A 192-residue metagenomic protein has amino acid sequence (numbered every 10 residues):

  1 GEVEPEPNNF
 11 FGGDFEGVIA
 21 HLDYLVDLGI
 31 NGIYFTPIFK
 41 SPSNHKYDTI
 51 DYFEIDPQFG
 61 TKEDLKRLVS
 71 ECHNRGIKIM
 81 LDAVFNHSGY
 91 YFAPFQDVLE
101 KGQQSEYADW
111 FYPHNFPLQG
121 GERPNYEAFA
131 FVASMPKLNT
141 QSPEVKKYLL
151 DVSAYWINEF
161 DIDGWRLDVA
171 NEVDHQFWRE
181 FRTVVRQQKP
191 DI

Functional and structural regions predicted by a protein language model:
G1-G13, G89-W165, V169-I192: Alpha-amylase-like alpha-glycosidases and glucanotransferases acting on alpha-linked glucans and related
G1-K78, N86-S88, A93-D97, K147: N-terminal structural segment of carbohydrate-active enzymes
G60-D64, L81, E106-F111: Short, surface-exposed, polar/charged, turn-prone segments marking secondary-structure boundaries
G76-I79, P190-I192: Short beta-strand/loop segments at the ligand-binding rim of alpha/beta enzyme cores
M80-L81, R166: Generic enzyme active-site microenvironment
